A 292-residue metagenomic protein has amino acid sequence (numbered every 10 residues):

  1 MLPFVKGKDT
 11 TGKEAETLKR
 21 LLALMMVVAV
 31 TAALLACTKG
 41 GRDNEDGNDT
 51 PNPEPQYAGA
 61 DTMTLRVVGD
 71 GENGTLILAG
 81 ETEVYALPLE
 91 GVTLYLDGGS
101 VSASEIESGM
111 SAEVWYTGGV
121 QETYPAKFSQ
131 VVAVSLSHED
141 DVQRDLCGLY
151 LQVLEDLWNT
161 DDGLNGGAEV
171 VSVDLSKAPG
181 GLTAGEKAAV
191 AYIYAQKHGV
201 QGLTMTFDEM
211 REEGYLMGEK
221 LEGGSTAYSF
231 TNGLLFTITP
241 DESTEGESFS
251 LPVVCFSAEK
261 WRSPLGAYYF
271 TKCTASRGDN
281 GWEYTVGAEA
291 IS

Functional and structural regions predicted by a protein language model:
K6, K13-M26: Positively charged n-region of N-terminal signal peptides that target proteins for export
A33-A36: C-terminal motif of bacterial Sec signal peptides marking the signal peptidase cleavage site
K39-A79, G99-R144: Short, flexible, surface-exposed loop segments at domain boundaries
D43-G47, G69, V92-L94, E107-S108 (+2 more regions): Flexible low-complexity loop/turn motifs enriched in small/helix-breaking residues
E83-V92: A short macromolecule-binding patch
V120-P125, P264-A267, K272-G278: Short, exposed beta-strand-loop hairpins at the edges of beta-sheets in extracellular/periplasmic proteins
F270-S292: Short beta-strand edge/turn micro-motifs at domain boundaries
